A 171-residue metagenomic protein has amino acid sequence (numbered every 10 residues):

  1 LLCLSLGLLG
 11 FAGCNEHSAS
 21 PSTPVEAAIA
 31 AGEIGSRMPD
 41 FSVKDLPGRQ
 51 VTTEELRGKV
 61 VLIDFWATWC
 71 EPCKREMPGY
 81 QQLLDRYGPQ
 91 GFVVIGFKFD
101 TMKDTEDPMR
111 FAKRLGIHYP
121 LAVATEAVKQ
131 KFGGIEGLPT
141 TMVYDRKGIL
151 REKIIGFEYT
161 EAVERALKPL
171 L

Functional and structural regions predicted by a protein language model:
L1-D40, E152-K153, V163-A166: N-terminal targeting signals for export/organelle localization
G13-E16, R75, F99, R146: Short, conserved catalytic or interaction motifs in soluble domains
E33-G35, D40-V61, L84-Y87, Q130-F132: A short beta-strand-turn-helix
T52-E71, V94: Short active-site neighborhood of thiol/selenol oxidoreductases, capturing the structured segment around
G58-V61, Q90-V93, I117-Y119, R146: Loop/turn elements at helix/coil->beta-strand transitions in domains of secreted/extracellular proteins
K74-L115, A124-K131: Structural microenvironment flanking redox-active thiols in thiol-disulfide oxidoreductases
R110-H118, V123-K168: Thiol/disulfide oxidoreductase modules built on the thioredoxin-like
